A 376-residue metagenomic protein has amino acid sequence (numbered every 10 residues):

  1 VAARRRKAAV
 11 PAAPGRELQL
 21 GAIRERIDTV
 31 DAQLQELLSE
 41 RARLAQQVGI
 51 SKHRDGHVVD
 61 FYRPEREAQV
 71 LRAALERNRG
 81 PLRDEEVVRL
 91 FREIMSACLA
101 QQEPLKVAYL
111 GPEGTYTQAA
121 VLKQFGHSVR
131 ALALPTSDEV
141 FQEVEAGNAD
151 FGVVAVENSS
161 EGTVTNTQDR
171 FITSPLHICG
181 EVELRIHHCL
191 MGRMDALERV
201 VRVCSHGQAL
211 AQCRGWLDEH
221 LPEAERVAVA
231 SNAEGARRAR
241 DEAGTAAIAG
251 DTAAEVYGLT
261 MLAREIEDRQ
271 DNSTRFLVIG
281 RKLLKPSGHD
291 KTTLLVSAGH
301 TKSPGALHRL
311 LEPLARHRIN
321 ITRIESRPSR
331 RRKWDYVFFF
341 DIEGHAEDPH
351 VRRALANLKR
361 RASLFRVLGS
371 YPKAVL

Functional and structural regions predicted by a protein language model:
V1-L376: Domain-level signature for soluble enzymes in the chorismate/prephenate branch of the shikimate pathway
